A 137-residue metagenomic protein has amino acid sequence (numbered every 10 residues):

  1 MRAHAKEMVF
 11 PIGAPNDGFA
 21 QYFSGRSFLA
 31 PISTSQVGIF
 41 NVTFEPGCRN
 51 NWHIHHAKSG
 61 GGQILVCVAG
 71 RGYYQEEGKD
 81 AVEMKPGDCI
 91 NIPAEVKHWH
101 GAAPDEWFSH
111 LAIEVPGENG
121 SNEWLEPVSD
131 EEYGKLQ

Functional and structural regions predicted by a protein language model:
M1-F40, N51, S121-Q137: A short, N-terminal "cap"/entry segment at the start of jelly-roll beta-barrel domains of the cupin/DSBH fold
N41, E45-G47, P93-E95: Conserved SET/PR-domain catalytic core that frames the SAM/AdoMet-binding pocket
V42-E45, H56-Y74, I113-P116: Short, conserved beta-strand element in jelly-roll/cupin
G78-E95: Short acidic-glycine-tyrosine-enriched beta hairpin
N91, D105-W124: A short hydrophobic beta-strand segment most commonly corresponding to one strand of the jelly-roll/cupin
G101-A103: Asparagine-centered strand-capping/turn motif at beta-strand->loop junctions
